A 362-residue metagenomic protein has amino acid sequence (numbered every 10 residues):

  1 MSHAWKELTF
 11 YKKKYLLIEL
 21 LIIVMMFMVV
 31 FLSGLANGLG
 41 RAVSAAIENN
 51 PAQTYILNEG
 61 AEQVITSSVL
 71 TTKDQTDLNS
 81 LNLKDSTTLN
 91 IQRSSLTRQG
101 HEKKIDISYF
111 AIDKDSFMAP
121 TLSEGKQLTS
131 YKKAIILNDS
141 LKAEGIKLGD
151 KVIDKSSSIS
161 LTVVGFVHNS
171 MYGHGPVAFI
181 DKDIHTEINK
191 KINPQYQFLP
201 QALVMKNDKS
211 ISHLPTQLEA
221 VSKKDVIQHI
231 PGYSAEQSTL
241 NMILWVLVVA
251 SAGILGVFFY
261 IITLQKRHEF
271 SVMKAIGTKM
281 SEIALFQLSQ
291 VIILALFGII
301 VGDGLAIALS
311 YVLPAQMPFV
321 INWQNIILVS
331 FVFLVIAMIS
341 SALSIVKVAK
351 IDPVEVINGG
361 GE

Functional and structural regions predicted by a protein language model:
M1-V29, G360-E362: N-terminal Sec/SRP start-transfer signal
L8, M273-S281, G360: Short helix-to-coil transition segments within interhelical loops that connect adjacent transmembrane helices
K14-Y15, F27-Q53: Alpha-helical transmembrane segments
A45-H101, D106-A111: Membrane-proximal extracellular/periplasmic loop immediately following the first transmembrane helix
N90, K103-D115, P120-H185: Hydrophobic secondary-structure segments that place a key small or acidic residue at a functional site
S157, F166-L247: Mechanotransmission and gating elements of multispan inner-membrane complexes involved in transport and envelope
H213-L255, F259-H268, V272-M273, A284-L288 (+1 more regions): Peri-transmembrane interface segments
L285-F286, I292-G361: Short helix-loop junctions at transmembrane helix boundaries
